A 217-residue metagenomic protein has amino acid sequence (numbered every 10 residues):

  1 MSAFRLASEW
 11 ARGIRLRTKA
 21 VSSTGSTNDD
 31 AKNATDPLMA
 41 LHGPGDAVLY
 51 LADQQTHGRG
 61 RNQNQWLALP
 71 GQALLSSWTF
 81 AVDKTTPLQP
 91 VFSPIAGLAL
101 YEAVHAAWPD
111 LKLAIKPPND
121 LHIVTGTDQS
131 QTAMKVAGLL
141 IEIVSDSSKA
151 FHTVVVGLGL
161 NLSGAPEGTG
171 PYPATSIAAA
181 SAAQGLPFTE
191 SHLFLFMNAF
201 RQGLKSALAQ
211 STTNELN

Functional and structural regions predicted by a protein language model:
M1-P109, T127-A133: N-terminal lobe of the biotin/lipoate ligase/transferase fold
A3, G13, R17, D29 (+2 more regions): Long, positively charged amphipathic alpha-helical accessory segments at protein N-termini or as interdomain linkers
S22, I115-P117: Short loop/edge segments at beta-strand edges and connector loops that shape dinucleotide/nucleotide cofactor-binding
Q54-R59, K116, T153-V155: Short glycine- and Lys/Arg-enriched binding-loop motifs that mark or flank ligand-binding interfaces
P70-Q72, I115, H152: Residue-level preference for beta-strand/loop junctions
